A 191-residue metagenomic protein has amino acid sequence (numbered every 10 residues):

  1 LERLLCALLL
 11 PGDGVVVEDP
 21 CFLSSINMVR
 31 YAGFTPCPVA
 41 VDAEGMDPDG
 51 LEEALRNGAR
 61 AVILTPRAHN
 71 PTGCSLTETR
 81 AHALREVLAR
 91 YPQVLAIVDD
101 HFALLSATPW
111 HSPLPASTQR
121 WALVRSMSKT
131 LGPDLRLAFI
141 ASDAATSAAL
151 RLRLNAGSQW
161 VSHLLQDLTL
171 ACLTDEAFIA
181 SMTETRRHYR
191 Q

Functional and structural regions predicted by a protein language model:
L1-P92, L104-S117, A122: Conserved core of the PLP fold type I
G12, R186-Q191: Short, intrinsically disordered, charge-balanced linker/junction segments flanking boundaries in proteins
V17, V98-D99: Hydrophobic residues in beta-strands of the RecA-like P-loop NTPase core, especially within AAA+ ATPase
F22-L23, F102-A103, S147, Q166: Alpha-helix N-cap/helix-start and coil->helix boundary motif
C37, V98, I179-S181: Acidic/polar loop patches that form or flank catalytic/metal-binding clefts of enzymes that bind anionic ligands
R67, D100-F102, M127: Short strand-turn motif at the edge of the Rossmann-like AdoMet-binding core
L95: Active-site/ligand-binding-proximal alpha/beta "capping" segment
A122-R187: Conserved core segment of the aminotransferase class I/II
